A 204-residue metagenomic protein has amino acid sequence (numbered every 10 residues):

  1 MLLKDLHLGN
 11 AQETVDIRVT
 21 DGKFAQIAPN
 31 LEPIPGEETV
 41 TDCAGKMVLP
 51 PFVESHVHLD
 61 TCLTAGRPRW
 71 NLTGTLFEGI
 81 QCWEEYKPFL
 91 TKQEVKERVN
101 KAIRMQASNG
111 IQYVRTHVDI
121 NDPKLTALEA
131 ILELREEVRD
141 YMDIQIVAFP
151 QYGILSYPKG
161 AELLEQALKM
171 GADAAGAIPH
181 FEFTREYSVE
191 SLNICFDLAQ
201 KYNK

Functional and structural regions predicted by a protein language model:
M1-K4, P33-E78: Replace "His-x-His-based motif
M1-P35: N-terminal metal-binding scaffold of metallo-dependent hydrolase/deaminase domains
L6, G22, G45, H56 (+2 more regions): Divalent metal-coordination and catalytic microenvironments
P51-S55, V114-T116, M142-A148, A175-A177 (+1 more regions): Hydrophobic faces of well-ordered beta-strands that scaffold small-molecule active sites in alpha/beta enzyme cores
C62-V95, G171-A174, C195-K204: Active-site gating loops and adjacent loop-to-helix segments of metal-dependent hydrolytic enzymes
L76-T126, P179-E182, E186-Y187: Divalent metal-binding segments
E94-I103, L155-Q166: Short, acidic/polar
T126-E137, Y157-K204: Histidine/acidic residue-rich metal-binding segments in metalloenzymes
